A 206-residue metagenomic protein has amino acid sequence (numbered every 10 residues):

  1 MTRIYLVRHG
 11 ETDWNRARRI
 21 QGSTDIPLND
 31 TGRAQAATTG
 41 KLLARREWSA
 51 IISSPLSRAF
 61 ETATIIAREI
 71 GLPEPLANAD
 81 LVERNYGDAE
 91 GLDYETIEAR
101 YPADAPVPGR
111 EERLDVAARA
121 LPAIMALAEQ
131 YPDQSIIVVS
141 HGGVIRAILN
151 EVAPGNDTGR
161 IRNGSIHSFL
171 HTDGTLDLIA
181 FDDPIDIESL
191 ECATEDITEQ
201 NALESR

Functional and structural regions predicted by a protein language model:
I4, Q134-S140: Generic beta-sheet signal
Y5-L6, E11-E61, G109-L121: Loop-to-helix element that buttresses phosphate recognition and phosphoryl-transfer chemistry
T12, V144-I145: Short active-site segment of divalent metal-dependent hydrolases/proteases that encodes the spacing between
A37-R100: Phosphate-coordination/substrate-recognition cap region in phosphate-metabolizing enzymes
R45-E47, L127-S135: Glycine-rich phosphate-binding loop signature in dinucleotide/nucleotide-binding domains
I65, A147, E151: Active-site signature of alpha/beta-hydrolase-fold catalytic machinery across serine- and Asp/Cys-nucleophile hydrolases
L72, R84-Y86, G91-E95, N150-R206: Acidic, low-complexity terminal tails and accessory targeting/binding regions of phosphate-metabolizing enzymes
E98-D115, E195, Q200-R206: Short glycine/proline- and acidic residue-enriched helix-loop micro-motifs that form flexible lids or anion-recognition
